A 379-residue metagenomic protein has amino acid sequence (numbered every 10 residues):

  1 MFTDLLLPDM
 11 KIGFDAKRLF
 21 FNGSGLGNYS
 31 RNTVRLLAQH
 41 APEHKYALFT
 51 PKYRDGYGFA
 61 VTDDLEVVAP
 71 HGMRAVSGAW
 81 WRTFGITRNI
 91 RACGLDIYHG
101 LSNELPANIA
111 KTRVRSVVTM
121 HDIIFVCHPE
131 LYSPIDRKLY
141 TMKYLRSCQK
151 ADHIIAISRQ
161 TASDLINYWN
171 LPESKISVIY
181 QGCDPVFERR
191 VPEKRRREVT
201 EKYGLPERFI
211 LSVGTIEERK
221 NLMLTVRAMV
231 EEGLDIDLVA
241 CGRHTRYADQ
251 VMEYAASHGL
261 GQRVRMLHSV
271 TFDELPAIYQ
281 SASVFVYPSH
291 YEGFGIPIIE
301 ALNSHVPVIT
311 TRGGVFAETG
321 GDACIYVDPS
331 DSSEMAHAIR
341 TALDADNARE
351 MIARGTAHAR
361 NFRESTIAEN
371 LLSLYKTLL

Functional and structural regions predicted by a protein language model:
M1-L379: Carbohydrate transferase catalytic cores enriched for Leloir-type hexosyltransferases
